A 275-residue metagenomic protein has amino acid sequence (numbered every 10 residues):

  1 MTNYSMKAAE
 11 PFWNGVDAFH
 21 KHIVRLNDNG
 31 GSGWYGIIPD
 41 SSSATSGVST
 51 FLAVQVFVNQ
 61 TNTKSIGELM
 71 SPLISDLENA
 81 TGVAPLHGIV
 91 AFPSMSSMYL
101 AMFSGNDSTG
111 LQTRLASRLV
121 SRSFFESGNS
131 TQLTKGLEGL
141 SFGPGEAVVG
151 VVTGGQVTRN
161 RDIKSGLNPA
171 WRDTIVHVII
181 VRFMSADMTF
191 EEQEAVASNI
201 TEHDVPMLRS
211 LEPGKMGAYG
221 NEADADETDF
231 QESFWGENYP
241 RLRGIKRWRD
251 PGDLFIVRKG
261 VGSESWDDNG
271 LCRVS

Functional and structural regions predicted by a protein language model:
M1-S275: Soluble FAD-dependent oxygen oxidases
